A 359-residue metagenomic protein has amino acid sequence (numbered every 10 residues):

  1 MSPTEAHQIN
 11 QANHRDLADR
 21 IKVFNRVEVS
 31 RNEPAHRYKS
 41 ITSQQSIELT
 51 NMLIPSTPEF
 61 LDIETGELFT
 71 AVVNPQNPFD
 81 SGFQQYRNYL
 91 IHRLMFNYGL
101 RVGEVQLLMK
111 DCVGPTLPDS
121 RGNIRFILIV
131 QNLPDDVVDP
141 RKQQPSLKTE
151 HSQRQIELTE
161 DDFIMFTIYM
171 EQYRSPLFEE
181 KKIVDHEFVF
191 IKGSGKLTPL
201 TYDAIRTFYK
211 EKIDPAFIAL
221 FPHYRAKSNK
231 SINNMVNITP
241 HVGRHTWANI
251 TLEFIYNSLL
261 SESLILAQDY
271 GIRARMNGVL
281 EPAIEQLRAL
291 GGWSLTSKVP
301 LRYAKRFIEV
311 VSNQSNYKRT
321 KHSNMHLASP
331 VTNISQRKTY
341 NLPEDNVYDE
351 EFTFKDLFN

Functional and structural regions predicted by a protein language model:
M1-Q8, L158: Non-catalytic DNA-binding core/recognition domains of DNA-processing enzymes
D19-F69, V138-T159: DNA breakage-rejoining catalytic core of tyrosine-based enzymes
N51-V102: Basic, Lys/Arg- and aromatic-enriched nucleic-acid-binding interface segment
P75-Q76, L108-I168, Q172, P176 (+1 more regions): Conserved tyrosine-mediated DNA breakage-rejoining catalytic core shared by Y-recombinases
L94-M109, F254-L259, L280-E281: A short, glycine-centered helix-capping/turn motif at helix boundaries that positions DNA-contacting or catalytic
S152, T159-N237, H241-Y256: Active-site/catalytic core of tyrosine-dependent DNA strand-transfer enzymes
L220-L290, L295-R302: Short basic/aromatic active-site micro-motif
G278-I284, A289-L327, T339-L342: Catalytic-site neighborhood detector that most strongly recognizes the C-terminal catalytic loop/helix of tyrosine
